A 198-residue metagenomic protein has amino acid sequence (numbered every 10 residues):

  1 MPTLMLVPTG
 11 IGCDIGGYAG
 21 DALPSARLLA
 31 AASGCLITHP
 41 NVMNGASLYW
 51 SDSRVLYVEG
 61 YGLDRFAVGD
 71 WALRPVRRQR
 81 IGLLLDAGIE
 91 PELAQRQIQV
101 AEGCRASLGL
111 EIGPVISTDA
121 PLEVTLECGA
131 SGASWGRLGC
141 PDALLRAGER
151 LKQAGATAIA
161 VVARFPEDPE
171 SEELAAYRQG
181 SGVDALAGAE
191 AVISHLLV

Functional and structural regions predicted by a protein language model:
M1-G188: Metallocofactor- and cofactor-centric catalytic cores in central/energy metabolism, strongly enriched
S181, H195-V198: Catalytic alpha/beta core domains of metabolic enzymes, predominantly
